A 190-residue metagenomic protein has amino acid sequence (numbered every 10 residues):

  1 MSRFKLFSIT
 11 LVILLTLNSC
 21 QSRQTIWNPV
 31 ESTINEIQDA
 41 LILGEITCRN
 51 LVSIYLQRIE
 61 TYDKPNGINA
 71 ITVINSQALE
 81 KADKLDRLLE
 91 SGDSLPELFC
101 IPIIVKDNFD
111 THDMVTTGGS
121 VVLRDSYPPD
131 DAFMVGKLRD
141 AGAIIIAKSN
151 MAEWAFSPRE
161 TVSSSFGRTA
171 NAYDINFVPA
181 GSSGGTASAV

Functional and structural regions predicted by a protein language model:
M1-F7: Bacterial N-terminal signal peptides that target proteins for export
F7-I9, D110: Short amphipathic alpha-helical "recognition" segments used for binding
T10-L14: Gram-negative bacterial Sec-dependent N-terminal signal peptides
L17-S19: C-terminal motif of bacterial Sec signal peptides marking the signal peptidase cleavage site
Q21-R124, A155-F156: Short, well-ordered alpha-helical
P65, L98-V190: Short glycine/serine-rich loop/turn segments
